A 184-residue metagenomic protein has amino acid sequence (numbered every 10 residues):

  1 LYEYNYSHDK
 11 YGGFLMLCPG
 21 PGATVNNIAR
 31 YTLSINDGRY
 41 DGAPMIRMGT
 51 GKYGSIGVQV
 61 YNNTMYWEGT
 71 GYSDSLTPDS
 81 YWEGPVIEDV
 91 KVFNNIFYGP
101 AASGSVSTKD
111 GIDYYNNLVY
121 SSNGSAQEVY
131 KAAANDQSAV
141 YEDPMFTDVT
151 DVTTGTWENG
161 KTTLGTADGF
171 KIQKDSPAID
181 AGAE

Functional and structural regions predicted by a protein language model:
L1-Y2: Solenoidal tandem-repeat scaffolds enriched in leucines and small polar residues
Y6-K10, T24-G169: Predominantly extracellular beta-rich ligand-binding scaffolds that present long acidic/polar faces for carbohydrate
K10-Y11, I179: Flexible loop/turn segments at secondary-structure boundaries
G13-L15: Inter-heme linker and motif-flanking segments adjacent to c-type heme-binding CXXCH motifs in c-type cytochromes
T162-E184: Active-site and glycan-interaction determinants of carbohydrate-active enzymes
